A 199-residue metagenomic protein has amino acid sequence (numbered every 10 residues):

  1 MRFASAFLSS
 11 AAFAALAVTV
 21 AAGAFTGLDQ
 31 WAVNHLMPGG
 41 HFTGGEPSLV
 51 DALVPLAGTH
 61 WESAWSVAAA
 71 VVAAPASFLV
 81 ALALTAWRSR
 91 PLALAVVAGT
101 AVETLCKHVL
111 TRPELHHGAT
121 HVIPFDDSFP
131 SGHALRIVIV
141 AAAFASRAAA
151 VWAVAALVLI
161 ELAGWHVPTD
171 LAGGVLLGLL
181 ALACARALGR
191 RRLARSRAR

Functional and structural regions predicted by a protein language model:
M1-S77, K107-V122: N-terminal transmembrane-helix/juxtamembrane module of multi-pass inner/ER membrane proteins
R2, W87-P91, A145-A150: Membrane-helix interface "capping/anchor" motifs
S5-S9, L79-V102: Interfacial segments of alpha-helical transmembrane regions
A15-T19, A98-K107, V151-W165: Aromatic-anchored segments of alpha-helical transmembrane domains
V33, M37, V102-T111, A145 (+1 more regions): Membrane-water interface at transmembrane helix exits
A74-L82, L135-V140: Core segments of transmembrane alpha-helices that mediate helix-helix packing or line hydrophobic substrate/ligand
A93-A119, G178-L182: Hydrophobic alpha-helical transmembrane segments of integral membrane proteins
A119-R199: Membrane-embedded catalytic cores of phosphoryl/pyrophosphoryl-handling enzymes
